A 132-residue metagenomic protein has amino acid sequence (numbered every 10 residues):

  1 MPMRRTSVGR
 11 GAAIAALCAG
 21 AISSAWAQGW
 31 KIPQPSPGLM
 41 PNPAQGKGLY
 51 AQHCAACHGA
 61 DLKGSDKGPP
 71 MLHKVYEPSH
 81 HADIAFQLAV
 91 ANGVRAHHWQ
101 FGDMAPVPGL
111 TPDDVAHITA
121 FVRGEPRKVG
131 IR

Functional and structural regions predicted by a protein language model:
M1-P41, A89, F121-R132: Post-cleavage N-terminal segment of exported redox proteins
G20-A21, A51, H98: Charged, amphipathic alpha-helical interaction segments
W26-W30, C57, V75-Y76: Short low-complexity stretches enriched in small and charged residues
I32, C54, G64-D66: A short alpha-helix capping/helix-coil boundary motif
S36-P43, K47, K63-A91, P106: Gly/Gly-Pro-rich "capping" loops immediately C-terminal to redox-active cysteine motifs in periplasmic/lumenal
G46, Y50-A60, V90, M104 (+1 more regions): The canonical Cys-X-X-Cys-His
S65-K74, N92-E125, G130-R132: Axial heme c-ligation environment in periplasmic c-type cytochrome domains
